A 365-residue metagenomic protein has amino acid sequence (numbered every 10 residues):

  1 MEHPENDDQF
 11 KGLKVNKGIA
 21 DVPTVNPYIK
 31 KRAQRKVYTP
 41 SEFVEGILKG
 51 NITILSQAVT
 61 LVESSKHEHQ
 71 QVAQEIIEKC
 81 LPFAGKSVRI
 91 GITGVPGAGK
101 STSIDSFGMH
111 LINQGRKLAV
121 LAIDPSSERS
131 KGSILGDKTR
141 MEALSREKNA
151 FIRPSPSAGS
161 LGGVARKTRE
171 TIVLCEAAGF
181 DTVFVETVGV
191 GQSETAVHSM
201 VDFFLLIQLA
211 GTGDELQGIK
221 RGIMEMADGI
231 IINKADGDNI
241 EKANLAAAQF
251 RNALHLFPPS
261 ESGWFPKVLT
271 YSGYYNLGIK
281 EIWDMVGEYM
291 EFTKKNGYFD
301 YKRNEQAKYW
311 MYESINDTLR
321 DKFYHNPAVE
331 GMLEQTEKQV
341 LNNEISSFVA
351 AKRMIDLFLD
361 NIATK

Functional and structural regions predicted by a protein language model:
M1-P82, E330, E334, A351 (+1 more regions): Non-catalytic terminal/linker segments enriched in charged/polar, low-complexity residues
T39-T93, A98, T102-S193, M200-I207 (+1 more regions): Nucleotide-state-sensitive switch-loop elements of NTP-binding domains
P40-E45, A98, S155, I231-D236 (+3 more regions): Short hinge/gating elements
L55-Q57, T270, E281-F358: Long, well-ordered amphipathic alpha-helical subdomains in the mid-to-C-terminal portions of large enzyme subunits
I134, T171, A196, M200 (+5 more regions): Alpha-helical scaffold elements adjacent to nucleotide-binding pockets in ATP/GTP-utilizing enzyme cores
T139-R140, L216-R221, L256-S260: Short beta-strand/turn micro-motifs at beta-sheet edges
V197, A210-E241: Flexible active-site lid/hinge loop adjacent to a nucleotide/diphosphate and Mg2+-phosphate binding pocket
G229, A235-K295: Canonical P-loop GTPase G-domain recognition
